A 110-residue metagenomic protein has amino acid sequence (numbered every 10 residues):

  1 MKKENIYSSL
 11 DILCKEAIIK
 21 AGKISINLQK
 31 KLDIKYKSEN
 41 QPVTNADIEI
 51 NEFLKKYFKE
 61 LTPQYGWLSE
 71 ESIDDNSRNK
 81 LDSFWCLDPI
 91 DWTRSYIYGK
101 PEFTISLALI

Functional and structural regions predicted by a protein language model:
M1-I90: N-terminal subdomain of lithium-sensitive/metallo-dependent phosphomonoesterases centered on the IMPase/IPPase/PAP
N79-I110: DPxDG-like acidic metal-binding loop motif
